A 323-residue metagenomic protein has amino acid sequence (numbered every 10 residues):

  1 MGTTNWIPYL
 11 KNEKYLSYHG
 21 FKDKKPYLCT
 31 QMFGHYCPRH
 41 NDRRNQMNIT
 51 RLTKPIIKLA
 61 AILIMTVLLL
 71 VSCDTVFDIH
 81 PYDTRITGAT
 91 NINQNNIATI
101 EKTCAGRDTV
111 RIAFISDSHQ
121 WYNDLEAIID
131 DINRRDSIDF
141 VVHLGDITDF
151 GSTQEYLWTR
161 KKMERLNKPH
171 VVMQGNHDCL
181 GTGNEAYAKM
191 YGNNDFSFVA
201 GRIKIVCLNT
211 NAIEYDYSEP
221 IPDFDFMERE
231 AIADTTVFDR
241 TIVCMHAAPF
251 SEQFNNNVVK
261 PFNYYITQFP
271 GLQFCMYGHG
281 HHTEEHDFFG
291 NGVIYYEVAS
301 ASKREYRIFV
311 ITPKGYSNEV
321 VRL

Functional and structural regions predicted by a protein language model:
F33-H35, Q46-C73: Sec-dependent bacterial lipoprotein signal peptides
C73-W158: N-terminal active-site segment of His-dependent metallophosphoesterases
V76-N93, A98-T99, I115, E285-L323: Binuclear metal-dependent phosphoesterase catalytic core
I92-I100, N123-D130, E155-T159, T182-F196 (+2 more regions): Alpha-helical scaffolding within the catalytic cores of extracellular/periplasmic polymer-degrading hydrolases
K102-I112, S197-C207, T236-T241, F288-I294 (+1 more regions): Beta-strand-turn-beta hairpins that frame and shape the catalytic cleft of phosphate-ester-processing enzymes
D117, G145-D146, G175-N176, H246 (+1 more regions): Active-site glycine-centered loops adjacent to acidic/histidine catalytic or metal-binding residues that shape
L125-A200: Core catalytic region of metal-dependent phosphoesterases/phosphodiesterases, especially metallo-beta-lactamase-like
N133-F140, Y215-I294, S317: His/acidic metal-ligating clusters that form di-metal
